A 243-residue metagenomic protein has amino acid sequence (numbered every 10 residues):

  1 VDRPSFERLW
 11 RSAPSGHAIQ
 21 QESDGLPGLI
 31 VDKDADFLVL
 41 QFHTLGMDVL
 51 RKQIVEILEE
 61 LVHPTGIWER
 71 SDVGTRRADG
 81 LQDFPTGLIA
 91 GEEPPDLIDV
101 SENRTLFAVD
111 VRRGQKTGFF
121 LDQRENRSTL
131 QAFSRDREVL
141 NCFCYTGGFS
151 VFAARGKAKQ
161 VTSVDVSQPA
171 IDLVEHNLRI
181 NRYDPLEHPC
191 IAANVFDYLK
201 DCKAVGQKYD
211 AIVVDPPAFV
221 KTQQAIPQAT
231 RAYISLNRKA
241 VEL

Functional and structural regions predicted by a protein language model:
V1-A35: Non-catalytic accessory regions of SAM-dependent methyltransferases
I19-D32, L50-F120: Non-catalytic substrate-recognition/targeting regions of SAM-dependent transferases
L121-R137: Conserved alpha-helix/loop element of class I SAM-dependent methyltransferases that forms part of the SAM/SAH-binding
D136-Y145: Conserved class I S-adenosyl-L-methionine
T146-K159: Conserved SAM-binding loop of SAM-dependent methyltransferases across substrates and taxa, primarily the Class I
Q160-D165: Conserved SAM-binding motif I beta-strand of class I
P169-V213: S-adenosyl-L-methionine
A211-K239: Mobile active-site "lid"/loop adjacent to the S-adenosyl-L-methionine
